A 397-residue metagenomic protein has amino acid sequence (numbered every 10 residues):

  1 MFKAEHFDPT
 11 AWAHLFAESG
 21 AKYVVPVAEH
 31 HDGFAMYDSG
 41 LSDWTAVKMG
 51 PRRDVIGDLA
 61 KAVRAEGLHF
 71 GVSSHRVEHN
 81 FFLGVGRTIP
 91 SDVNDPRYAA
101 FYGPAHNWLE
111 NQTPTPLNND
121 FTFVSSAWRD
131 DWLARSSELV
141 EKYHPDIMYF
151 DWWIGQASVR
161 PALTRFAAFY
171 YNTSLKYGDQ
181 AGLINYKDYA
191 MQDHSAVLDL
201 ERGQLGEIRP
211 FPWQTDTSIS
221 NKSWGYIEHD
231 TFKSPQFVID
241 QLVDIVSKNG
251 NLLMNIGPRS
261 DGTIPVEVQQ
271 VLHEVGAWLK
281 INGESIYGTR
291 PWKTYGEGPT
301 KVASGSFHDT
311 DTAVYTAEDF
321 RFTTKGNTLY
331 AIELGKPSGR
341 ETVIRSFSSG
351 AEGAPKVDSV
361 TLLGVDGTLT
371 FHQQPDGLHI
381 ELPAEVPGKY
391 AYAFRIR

Functional and structural regions predicted by a protein language model:
M1-R397: Mature catalytic domains of secreted/periplasmic carbohydrate-active enzymes
